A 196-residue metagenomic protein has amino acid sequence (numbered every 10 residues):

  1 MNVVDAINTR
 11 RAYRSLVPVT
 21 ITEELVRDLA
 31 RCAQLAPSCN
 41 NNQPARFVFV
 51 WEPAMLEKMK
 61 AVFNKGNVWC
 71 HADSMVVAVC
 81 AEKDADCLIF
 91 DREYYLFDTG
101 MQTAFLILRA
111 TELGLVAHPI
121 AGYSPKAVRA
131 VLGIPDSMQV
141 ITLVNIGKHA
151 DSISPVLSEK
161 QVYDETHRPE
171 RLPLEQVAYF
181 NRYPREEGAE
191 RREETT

Functional and structural regions predicted by a protein language model:
M1-T196: Acidic, surface-exposed loops and disordered segments
